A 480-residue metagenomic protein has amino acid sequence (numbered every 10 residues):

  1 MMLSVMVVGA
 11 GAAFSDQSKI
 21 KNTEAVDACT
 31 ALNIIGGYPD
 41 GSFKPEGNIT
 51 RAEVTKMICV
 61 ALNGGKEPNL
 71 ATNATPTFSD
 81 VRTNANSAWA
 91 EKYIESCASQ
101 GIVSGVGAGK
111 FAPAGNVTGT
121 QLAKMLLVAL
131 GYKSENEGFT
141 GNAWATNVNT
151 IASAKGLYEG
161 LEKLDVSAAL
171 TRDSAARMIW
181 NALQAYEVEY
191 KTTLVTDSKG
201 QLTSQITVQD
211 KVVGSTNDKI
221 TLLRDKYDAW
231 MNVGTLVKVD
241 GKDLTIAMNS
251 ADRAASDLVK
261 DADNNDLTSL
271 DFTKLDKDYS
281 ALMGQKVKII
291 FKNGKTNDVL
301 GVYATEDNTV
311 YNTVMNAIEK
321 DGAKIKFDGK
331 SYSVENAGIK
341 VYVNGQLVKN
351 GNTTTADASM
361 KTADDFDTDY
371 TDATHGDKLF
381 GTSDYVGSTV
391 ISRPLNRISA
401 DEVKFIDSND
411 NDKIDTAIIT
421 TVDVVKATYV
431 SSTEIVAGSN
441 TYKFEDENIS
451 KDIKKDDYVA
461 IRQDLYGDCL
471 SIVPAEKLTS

Functional and structural regions predicted by a protein language model:
M1-T23, G36-W89, Q100-T120, L127-A169 (+4 more regions): Feature responds to low-complexity, polar/acidic, surface-exposed segments characteristic of secreted/exported proteins
D27-I35: Mature N-terminal segment immediately following signal peptide/propeptide cleavage in secreted/periplasmic
V54-I58, G119-L126, A175, N396 (+2 more regions): Amphipathic, non-transmembrane alpha-helical segments in extracytoplasmic/periplasmic proteins
S174, I179-N181: Extracellular, beta-strand-rich glycan-interacting domains
E187-R253, L258-D261, S269-S480: Short, flexible, surface-exposed loop segments at domain boundaries
